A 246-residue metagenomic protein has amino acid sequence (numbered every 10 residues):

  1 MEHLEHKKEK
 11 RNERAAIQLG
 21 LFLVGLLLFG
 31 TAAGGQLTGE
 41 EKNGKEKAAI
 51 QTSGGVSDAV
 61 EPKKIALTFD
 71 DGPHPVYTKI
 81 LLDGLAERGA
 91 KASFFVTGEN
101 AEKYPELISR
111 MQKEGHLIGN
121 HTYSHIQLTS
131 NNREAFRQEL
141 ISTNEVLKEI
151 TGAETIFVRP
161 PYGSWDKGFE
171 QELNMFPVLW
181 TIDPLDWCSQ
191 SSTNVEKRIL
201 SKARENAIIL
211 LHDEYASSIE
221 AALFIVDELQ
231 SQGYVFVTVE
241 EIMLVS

Functional and structural regions predicted by a protein language model:
M1-I65, D83-A92, E205-S246: Terminal accessory/targeting
N43-N131, A135-F136, S142, V146 (+3 more regions): Active-site beta->alpha N-cap acidic-glycine motif
E102, I126-V235, E240-S246: Catalytic domains of cell-wall/extracellular-matrix polysaccharide-remodeling enzymes, centered on de-N-acetylation
